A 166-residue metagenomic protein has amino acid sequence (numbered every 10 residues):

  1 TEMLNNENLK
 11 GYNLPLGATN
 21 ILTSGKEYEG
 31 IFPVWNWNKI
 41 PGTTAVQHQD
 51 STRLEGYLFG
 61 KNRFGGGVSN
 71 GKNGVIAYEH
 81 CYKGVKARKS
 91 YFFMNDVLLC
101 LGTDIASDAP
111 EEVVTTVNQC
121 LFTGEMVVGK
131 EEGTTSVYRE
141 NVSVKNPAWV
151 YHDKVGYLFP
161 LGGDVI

Functional and structural regions predicted by a protein language model:
T1-I166: Extended polysaccharide-engagement surfaces of secreted carbohydrate-active enzymes
